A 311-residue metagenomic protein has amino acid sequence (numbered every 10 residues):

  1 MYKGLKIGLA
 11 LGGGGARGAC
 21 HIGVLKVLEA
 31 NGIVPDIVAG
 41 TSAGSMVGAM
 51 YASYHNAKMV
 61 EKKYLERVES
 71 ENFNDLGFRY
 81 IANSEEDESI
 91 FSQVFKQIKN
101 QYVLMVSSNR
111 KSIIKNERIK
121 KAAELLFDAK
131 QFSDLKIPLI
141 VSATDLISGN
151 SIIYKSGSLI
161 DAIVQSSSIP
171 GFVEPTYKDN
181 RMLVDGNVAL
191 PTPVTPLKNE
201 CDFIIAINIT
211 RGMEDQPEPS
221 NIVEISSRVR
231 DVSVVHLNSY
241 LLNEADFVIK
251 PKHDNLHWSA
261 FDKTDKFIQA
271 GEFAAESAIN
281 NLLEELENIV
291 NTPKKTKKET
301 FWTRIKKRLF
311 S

Functional and structural regions predicted by a protein language model:
M1-T41, A49-S311: Patatin-like phospholipase
